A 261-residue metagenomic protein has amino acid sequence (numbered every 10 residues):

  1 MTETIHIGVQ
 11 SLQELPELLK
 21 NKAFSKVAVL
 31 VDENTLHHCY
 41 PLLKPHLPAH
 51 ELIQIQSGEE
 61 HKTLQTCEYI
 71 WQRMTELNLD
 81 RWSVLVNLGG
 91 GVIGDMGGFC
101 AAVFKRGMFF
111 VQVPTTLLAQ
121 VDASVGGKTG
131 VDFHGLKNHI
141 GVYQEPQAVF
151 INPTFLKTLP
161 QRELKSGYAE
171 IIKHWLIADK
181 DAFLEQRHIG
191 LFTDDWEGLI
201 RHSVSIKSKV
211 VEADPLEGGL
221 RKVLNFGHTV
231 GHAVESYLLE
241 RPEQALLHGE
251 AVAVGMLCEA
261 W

Functional and structural regions predicted by a protein language model:
M1-V84: ATP/NTP phosphate-donor binding region
S57-G58, L88-G90, F226-G227: Glycine-rich beta-strand-to-loop/alpha-helix junction loops that act as flexible
I70, G97-A101, I171, V234 (+1 more regions): Buried hydrophobic packing segments
W71-V86, G90, G97-Q112: Non-catalytic interfacial helical region
V92-F99, Q120, H232-A233: Short glycine/serine/threonine-rich phosphate/pyrophosphate-binding segments that cradle anionic phosphate groups
F99-L191: A glycine/threonine-rich phosphate-anchoring loop and its flanking beta-alpha core in nucleotide/phosphate-binding
I189-W261: Active-site segments that bind and position negatively charged phosphate/pyrophosphate groups
